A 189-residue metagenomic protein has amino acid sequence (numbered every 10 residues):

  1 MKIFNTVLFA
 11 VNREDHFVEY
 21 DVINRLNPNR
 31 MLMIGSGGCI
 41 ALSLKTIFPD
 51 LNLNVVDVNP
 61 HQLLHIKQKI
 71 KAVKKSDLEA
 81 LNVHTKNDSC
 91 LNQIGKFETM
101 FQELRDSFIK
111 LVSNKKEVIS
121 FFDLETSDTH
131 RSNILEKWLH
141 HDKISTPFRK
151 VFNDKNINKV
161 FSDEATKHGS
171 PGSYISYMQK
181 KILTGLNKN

Functional and structural regions predicted by a protein language model:
K2-I3, N189: C-terminal or late-domain output modules
T6-R30, C39, S43: Conserved alpha-helix/loop element of class I SAM-dependent methyltransferases that forms part of the SAM/SAH-binding
L32, N54: Conserved beta-strand positions in the Rossmann-like core of class I SAM-dependent methyltransferases
G35-I40, H61: Gly/Ser/Thr-rich loops at beta-strand to alpha-helix junctions that form or flank small-molecule/cofactor-binding
A41-I47, L64-K69: A short acidic (Asp/Glu
P49-L51: A short helix->loop->beta-strand "cap" motif at the edges of active sites that frequently abuts
V55-P60: Conserved acidic E/D residue at the C-terminus of a beta-strand in Rossmann-like folds
H61-N189: Class I S-adenosyl-L-methionine-dependent methyltransferase module
